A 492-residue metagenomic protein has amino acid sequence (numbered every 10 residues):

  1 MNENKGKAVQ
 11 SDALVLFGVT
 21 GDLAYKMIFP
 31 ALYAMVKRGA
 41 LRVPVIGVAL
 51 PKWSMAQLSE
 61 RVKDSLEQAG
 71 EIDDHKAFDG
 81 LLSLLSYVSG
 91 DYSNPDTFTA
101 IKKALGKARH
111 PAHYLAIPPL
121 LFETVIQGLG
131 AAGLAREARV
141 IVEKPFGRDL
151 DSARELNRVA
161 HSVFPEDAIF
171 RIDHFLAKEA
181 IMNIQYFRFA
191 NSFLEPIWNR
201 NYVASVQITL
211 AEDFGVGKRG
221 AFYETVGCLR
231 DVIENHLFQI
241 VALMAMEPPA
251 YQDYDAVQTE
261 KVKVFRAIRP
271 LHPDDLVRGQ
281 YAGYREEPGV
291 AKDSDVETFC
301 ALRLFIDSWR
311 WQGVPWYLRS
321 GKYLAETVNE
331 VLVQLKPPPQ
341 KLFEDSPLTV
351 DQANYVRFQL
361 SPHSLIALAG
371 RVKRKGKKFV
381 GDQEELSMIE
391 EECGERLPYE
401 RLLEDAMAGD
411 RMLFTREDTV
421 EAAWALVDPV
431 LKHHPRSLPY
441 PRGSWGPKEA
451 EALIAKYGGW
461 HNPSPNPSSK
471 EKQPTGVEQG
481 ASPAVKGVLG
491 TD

Functional and structural regions predicted by a protein language model:
M1-I141, F146-V477, V485-D492: Secretory/organelle targeting and membrane-embedding segments
